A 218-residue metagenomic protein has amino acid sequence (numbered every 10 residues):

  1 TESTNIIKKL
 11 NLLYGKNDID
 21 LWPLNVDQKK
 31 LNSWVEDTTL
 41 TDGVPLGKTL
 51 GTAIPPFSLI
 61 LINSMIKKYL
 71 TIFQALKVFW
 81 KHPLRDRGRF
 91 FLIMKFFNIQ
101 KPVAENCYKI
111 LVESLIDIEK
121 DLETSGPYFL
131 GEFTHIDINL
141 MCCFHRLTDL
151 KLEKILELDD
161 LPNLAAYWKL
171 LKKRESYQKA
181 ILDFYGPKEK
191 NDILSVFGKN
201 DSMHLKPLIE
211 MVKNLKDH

Functional and structural regions predicted by a protein language model:
T1-L84, T124, K206-H218: GST-like domain detector, emphasizing the conserved glutathione-binding G-site in the N-terminal thioredoxin-like
L10-L13, T38, L147, K151 (+1 more regions): Generic structural signal for hydrophobic core residues of well-folded globular domains
I19-W22, F129-G131, L156, Q178-L182: Short, hydrophobic secondary-structure boundary micro-motifs
D42-K169: GST-like fold's C-terminal all-alpha helical module
L150-L152, E157-H218: Long, positively charged, glycine-interspersed low-complexity recognition regions
